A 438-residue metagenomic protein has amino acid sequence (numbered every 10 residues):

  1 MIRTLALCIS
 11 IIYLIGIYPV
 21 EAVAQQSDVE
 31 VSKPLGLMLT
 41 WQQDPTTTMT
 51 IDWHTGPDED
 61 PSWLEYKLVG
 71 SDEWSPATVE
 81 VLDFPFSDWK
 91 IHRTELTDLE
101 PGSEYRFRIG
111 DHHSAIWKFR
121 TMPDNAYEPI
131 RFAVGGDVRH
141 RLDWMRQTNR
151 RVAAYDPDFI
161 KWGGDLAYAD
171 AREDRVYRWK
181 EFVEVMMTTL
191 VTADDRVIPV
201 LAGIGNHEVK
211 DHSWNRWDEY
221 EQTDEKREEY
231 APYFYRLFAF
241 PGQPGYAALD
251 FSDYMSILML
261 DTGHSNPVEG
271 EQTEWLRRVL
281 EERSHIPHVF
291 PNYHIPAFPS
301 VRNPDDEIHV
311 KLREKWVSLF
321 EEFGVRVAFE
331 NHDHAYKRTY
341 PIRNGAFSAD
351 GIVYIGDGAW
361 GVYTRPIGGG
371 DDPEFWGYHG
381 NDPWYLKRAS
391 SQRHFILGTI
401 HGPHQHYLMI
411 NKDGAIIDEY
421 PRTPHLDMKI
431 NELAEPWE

Functional and structural regions predicted by a protein language model:
M1-T4: Positively charged n-region of N-terminal signal peptides that target proteins for export
A6-I17: Bacterial N-terminal signal peptides
A22-Q26: Boundary at the C-terminal end of the N-terminal hydrophobic targeting segment
D28-W376, Y385-Q392, L397-E438: Metal-dependent phosphoester/phosphodiester hydrolase catalytic core
G380-D382: Membrane-interface segments at the starts/ends of alpha-helical transmembrane spans
